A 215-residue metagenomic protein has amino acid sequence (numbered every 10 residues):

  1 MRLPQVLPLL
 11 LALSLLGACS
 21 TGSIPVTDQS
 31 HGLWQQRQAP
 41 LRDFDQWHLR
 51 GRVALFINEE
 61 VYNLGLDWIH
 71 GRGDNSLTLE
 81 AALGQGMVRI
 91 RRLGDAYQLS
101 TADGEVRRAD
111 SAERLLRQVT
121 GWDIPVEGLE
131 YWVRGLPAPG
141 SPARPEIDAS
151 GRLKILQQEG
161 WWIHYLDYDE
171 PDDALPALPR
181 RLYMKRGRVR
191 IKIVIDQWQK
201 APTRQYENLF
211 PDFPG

Functional and structural regions predicted by a protein language model:
M1-C19: Sec-dependent bacterial lipoprotein signal peptides
L13-Q36: Bacterial Sec signal peptide processing site at the extreme N-terminus
R37-E59: A short, Trp-centered hydrophobic/proline-enriched beta-strand micro-motif
D45, L64, G73, G86 (+4 more regions): Envelope-exposed proteins and targeting segments
N58-E80: N-terminal, post-signal-peptide region of Sec/Tat-exported proteins
D74-D123: An acidic-aromatic
R114-S150: Solvent-exposed helix/loop surface patches that form functional interfaces
G135-G215: Gly/Pro-enriched, hydrophobic low-complexity segments that function as extracytoplasmic propeptides/linkers
